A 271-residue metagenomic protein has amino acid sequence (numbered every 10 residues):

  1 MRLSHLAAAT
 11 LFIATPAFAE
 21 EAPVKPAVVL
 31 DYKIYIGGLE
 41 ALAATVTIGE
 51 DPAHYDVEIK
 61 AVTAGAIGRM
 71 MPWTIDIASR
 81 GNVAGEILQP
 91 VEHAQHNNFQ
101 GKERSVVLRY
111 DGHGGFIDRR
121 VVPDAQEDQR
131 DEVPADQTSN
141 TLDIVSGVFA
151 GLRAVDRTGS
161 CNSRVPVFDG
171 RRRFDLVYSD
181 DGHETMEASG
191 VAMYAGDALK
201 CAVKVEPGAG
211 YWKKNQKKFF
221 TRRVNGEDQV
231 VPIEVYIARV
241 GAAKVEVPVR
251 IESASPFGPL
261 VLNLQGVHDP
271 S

Functional and structural regions predicted by a protein language model:
R2-A9: Sec-dependent signal peptide recognition, specifically the positively charged N-region followed immediately by
A9-T10, P232: Short, surface-exposed beta-edge/turn micro-motifs
A14-A19: N-terminal signal peptide c-region/cleavage motif recognized by signal peptidases
E20-G112, T158-S271: Acidic, serine/threonine-rich low-complexity disordered tracts
H113-Y178: A charged, solvent-exposed segment within the mature domains of Sec-exported extracytoplasmic proteins
